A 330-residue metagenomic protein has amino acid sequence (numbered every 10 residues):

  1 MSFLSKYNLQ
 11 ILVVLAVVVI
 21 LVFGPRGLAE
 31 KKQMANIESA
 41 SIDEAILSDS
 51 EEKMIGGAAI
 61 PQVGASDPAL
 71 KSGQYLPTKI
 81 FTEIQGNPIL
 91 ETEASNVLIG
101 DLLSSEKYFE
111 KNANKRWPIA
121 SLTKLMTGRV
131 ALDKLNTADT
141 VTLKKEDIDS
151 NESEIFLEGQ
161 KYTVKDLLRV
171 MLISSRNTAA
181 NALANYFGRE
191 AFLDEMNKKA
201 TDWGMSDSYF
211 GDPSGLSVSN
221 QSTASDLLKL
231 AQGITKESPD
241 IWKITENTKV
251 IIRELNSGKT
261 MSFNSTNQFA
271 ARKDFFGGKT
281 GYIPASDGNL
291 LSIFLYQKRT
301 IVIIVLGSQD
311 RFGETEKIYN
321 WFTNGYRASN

Functional and structural regions predicted by a protein language model:
S2-Q10, V22-A29, Q33-G56, M205-S206 (+1 more regions): Domain-terminus/edge residues, biased toward the C-terminal soluble/receptor-binding domains of extracytoplasmic
L4, K31-E38, I42-S225, Q232-T235 (+1 more regions): Active-site-adjacent loops and short helices of periplasmic peptidoglycan-processing enzymes
V13-V18: Hydrophobic helical h-region of N-terminal Sec-dependent signal peptides in bacterial secretory/periplasmic proteins
